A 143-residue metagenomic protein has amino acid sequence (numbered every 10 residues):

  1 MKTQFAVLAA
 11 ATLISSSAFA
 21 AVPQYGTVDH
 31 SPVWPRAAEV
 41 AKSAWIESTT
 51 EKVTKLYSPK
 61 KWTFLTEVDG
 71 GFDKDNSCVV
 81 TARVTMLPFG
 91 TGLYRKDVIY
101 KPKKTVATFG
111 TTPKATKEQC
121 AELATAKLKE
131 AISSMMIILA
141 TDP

Functional and structural regions predicted by a protein language model:
M1, M86, M135-M136: Detector for methionine-enriched segments
K2-A11, S16-V53, I99, T108-T112 (+1 more regions): A structural "domain/chain start" motif
V22, S48, Y57, E122-S133 (+1 more regions): Localized chelating/binding microdomains that coordinate divalent metal ions or stabilize phosphate-bearing
K42, I46, D75-M86, G110-K129: A short, terminal or domain-edge coil/loop segment
S43, E51-V98: Surface-exposed short loop/turn segments
K74, V79, S134-P143: Amphipathic, soluble alpha/beta structural segments
T91-I137: Short secondary-structure boundary motifs at beta->alpha junctions and helix caps
